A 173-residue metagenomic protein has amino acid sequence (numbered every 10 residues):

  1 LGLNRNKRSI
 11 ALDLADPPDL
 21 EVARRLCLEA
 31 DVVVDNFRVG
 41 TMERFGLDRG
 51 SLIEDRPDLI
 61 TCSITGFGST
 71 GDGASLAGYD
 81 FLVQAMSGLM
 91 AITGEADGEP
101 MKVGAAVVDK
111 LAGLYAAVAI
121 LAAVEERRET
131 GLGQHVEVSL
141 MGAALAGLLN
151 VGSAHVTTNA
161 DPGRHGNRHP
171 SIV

Functional and structural regions predicted by a protein language model:
L1-E54: A structured beta-alpha segment of the ubiquitous adenosine-cofactor-binding alpha/beta core
N4, C62-I64, S139-L140: Short beta-strand segments
K7, V34, L52, T61 (+3 more regions): Structural scaffold positions in well-ordered secondary structure
I10, I60-C62, V136: Hydrophobic/aromatic beta-strand patches that form the interior of the parallel beta-sheet core in alpha/beta enzyme
D13, T65, G142: Residues at the C-termini of beta-strands that transition into short coil/loop
V39-T93: Rossmann-fold NAD(P)-binding glycine/threonine-rich loop
T70, M86-V173: Acidic, glycine-rich segments within the central catalytic cores of soluble metabolic enzymes that bind/position
